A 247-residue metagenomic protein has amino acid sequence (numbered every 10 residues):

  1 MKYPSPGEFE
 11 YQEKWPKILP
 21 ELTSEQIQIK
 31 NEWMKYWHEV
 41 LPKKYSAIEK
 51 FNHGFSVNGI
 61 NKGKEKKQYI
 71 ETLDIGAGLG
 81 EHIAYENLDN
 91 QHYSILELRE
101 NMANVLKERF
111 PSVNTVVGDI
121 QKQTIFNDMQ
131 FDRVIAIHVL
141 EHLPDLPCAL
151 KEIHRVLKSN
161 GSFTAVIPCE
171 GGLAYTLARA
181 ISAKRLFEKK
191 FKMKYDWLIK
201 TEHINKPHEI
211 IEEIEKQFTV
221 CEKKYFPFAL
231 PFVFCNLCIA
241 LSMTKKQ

Functional and structural regions predicted by a protein language model:
Y3-E25, K35, E39-K44, P144-H154 (+1 more regions): S-adenosyl-L-methionine-dependent methyltransferase catalytic module, highlighting the catalytic core
A47-Q68: Conserved alpha-helix/loop element of class I SAM-dependent methyltransferases that forms part of the SAM/SAH-binding
Q68-E71, K158: Residues that mark the start of a beta-strand
E71-L73, D132: Conserved beta-strand elements of the Class I
L73, G78-K122: Class I SAM-dependent methyltransferase SAM/SAH-binding core
Q123-V134: A short acidic, Gly/Pro-enriched loop at the edge of an enzyme's catalytic core that lines a small-molecule cofactor
R133-P144: A short SAM/SAH-binding and catalytic strip from SAM-dependent methyltransferases
